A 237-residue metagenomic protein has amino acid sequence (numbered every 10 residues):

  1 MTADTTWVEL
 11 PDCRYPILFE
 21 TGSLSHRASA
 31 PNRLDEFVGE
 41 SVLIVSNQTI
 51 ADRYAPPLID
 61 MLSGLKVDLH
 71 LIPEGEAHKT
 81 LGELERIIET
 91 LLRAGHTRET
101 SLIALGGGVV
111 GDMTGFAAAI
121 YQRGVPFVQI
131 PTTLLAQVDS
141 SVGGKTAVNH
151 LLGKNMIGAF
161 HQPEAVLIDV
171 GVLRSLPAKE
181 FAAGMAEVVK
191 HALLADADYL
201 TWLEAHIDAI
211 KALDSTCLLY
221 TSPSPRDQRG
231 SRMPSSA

Functional and structural regions predicted by a protein language model:
M1-S101: ATP/NTP phosphate-donor binding region
E9, L18, F116-A212: A glycine/threonine-rich phosphate-anchoring loop and its flanking beta-alpha core in nucleotide/phosphate-binding
T21, Q48, T132, V170 (+1 more regions): Residues immediately flanking
G106-G108, D139: Conserved phosphate-binding and hydrolysis motifs of nucleotide-dependent enzymes
V109-F116: Short glycine/serine/threonine-rich phosphate/pyrophosphate-binding segments that cradle anionic phosphate groups
Y220-D227: Conserved small/polar residues in nucleotide/adenosyl-binding loops
S231-A237: Hydrophobic alpha-helical segments, chiefly the membrane-spanning helices and signal/signal-anchor peptides
